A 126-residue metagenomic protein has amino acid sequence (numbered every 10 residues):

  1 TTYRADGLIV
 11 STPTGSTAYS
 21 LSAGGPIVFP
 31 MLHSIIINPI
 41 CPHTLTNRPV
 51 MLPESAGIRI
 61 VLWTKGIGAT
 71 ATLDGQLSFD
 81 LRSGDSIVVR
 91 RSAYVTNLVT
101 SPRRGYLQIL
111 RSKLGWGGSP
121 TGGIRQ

Functional and structural regions predicted by a protein language model:
T1-A5, I9, T17-Q126: Catalytic phosphate-donor-binding core of small-molecule kinases
